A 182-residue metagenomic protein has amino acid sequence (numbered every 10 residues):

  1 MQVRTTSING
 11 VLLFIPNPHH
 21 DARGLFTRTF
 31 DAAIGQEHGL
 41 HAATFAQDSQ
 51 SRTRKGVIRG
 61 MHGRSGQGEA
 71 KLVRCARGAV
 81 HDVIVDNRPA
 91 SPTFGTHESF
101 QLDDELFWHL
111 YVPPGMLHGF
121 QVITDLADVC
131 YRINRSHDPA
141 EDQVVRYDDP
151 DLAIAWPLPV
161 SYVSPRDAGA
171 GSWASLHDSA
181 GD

Functional and structural regions predicted by a protein language model:
M1-E105, T124-L126, I133-D182: Non-catalytic, conserved peripheral segments adjacent to functional cores
V83, L110, H118-I123: Short beta-strand His + acidic residue motifs that chelate non-heme Fe in jelly-roll/DSBH and cupin folds
